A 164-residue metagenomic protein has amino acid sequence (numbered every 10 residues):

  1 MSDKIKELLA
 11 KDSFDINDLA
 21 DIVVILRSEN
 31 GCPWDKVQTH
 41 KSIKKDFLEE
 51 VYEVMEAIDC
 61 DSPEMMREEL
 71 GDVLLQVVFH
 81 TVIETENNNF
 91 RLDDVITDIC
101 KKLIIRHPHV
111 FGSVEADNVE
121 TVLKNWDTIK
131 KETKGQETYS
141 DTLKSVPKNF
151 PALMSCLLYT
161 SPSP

Functional and structural regions predicted by a protein language model:
E7, K11, T39, I43 (+4 more regions): Non-transmembrane, amphipathic alpha-helical segments
L8, S13-I25, E29-V54: Glycine/alanine-rich phosphate-binding loops at beta-alpha junctions
H40, H80, H107: Histidine-centered active-site/metal-ligand motif
F47-M55, D59-T85, N89, D93-C100 (+1 more regions): An amphipathic alpha-helical micro-motif enriched in hydrophobic residues with embedded/adjacent acidic residues
T85-S155: Charged mid-protein connector segments
Y159-P164: Conserved small/polar residues in nucleotide/adenosyl-binding loops
